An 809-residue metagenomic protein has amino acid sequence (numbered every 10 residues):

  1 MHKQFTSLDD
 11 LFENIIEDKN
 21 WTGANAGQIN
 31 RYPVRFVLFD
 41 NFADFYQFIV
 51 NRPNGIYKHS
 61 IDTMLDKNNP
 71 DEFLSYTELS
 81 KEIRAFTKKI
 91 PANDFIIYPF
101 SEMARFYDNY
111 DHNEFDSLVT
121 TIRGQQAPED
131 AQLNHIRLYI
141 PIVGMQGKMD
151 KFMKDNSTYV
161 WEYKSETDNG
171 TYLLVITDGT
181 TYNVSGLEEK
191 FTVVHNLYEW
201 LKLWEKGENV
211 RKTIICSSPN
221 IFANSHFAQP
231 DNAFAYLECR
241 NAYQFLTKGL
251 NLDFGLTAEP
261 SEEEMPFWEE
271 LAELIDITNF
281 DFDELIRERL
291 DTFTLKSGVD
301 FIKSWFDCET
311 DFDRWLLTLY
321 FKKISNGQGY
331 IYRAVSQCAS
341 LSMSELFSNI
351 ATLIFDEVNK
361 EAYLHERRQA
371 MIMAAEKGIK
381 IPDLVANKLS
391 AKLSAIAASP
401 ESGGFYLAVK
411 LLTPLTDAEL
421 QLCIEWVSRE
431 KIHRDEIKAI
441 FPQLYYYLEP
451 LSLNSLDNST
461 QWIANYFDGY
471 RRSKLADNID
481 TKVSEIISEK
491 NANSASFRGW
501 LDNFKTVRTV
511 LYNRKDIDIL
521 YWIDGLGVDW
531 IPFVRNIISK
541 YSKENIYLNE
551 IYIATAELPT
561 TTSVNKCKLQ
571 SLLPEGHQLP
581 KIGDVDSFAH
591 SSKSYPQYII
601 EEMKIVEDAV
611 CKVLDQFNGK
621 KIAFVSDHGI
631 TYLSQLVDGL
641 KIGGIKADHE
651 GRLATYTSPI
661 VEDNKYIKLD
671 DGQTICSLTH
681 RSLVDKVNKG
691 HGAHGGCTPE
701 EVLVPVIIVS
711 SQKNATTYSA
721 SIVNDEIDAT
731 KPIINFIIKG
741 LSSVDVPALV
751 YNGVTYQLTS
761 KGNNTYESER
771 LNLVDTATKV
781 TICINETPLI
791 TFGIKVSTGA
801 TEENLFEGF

Functional and structural regions predicted by a protein language model:
M1-D518, G525-I622, S626-F809: …; additionally, a secondary subgroup of soluble metalloenzymes is captured
